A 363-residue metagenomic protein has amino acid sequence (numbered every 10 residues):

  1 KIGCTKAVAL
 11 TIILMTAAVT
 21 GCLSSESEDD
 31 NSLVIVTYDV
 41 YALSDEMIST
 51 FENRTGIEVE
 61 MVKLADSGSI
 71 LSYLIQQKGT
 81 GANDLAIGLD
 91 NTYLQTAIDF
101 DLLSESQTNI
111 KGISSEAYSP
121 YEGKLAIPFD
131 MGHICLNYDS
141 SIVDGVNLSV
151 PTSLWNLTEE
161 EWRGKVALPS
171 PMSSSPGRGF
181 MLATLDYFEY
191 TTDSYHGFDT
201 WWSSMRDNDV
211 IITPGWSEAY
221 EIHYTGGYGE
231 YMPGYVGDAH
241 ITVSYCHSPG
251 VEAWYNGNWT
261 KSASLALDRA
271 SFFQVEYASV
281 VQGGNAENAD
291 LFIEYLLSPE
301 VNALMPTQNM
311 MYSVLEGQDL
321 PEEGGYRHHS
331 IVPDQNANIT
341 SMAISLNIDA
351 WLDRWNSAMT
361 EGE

Functional and structural regions predicted by a protein language model:
K1-D30: Secretory targeting signatures
D29-T96: Early extracytoplasmic/lumenal segment of secretory-pathway proteins
V36-D39, E122-F129, Y138-S140, G145-N147 (+2 more regions): Short beta-strand->loop
G81-A86, S104-S141, W155, K165-P171: A structural signal for short loop-to-beta-strand junctions that line the ligand-binding cleft of periplasmic/secreted
L103-G112, A126-I127, W155-T158, C246 (+2 more regions): Short beta-strand->loop
A183-L265: Ligand-binding pocket segment of bilobal, Venus flytrap-like solute-binding proteins
E276-I339: Mature extracytoplasmic/periplasmic domains
E322-E363: Extracellular/periplasmic bilobal clamshell ligand-binding domains
